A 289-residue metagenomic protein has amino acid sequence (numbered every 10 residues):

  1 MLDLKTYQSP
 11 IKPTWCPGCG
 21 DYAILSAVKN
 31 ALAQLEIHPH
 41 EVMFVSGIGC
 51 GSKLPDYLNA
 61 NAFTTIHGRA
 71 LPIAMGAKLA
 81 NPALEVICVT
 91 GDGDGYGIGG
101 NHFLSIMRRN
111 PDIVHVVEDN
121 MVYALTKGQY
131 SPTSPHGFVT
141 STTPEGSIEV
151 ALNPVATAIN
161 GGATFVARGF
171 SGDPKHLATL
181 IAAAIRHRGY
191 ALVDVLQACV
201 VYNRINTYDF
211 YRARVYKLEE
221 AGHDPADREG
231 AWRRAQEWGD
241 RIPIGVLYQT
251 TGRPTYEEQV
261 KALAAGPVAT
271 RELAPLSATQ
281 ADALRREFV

Functional and structural regions predicted by a protein language model:
M1, P10, C199-V289: Flexible, low-complexity linker and terminal segments
K5-I66: Active-site diphosphate/adenylate-binding microenvironment
V45-G47, V89-T90, V114-D119, D194-L196 (+1 more regions): Short beta-strand segments
I48-C50, N120-V122, D173, L196-Y202 (+1 more regions): Glycine-rich beta-alpha junction loops
C50-A124: Thiamine diphosphate
G100-S105, L125-G137, T157: Active-site-proximal loop->helix
Q129-H136, P174, I181-Y190, N203-L218 (+1 more regions): Short, surface-exposed, charged loop/turn segments at secondary-structure junctions
P132-A184: Conserved thiamine diphosphate
